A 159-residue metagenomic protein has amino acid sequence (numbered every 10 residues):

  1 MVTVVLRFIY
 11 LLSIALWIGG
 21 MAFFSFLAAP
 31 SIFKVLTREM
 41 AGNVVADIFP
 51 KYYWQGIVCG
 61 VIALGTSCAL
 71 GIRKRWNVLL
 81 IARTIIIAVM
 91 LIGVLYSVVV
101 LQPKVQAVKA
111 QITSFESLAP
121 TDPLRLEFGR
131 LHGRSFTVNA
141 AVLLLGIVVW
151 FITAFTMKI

Functional and structural regions predicted by a protein language model:
M1-I159: Polytopic transmembrane helical bundles with strong interfacial aromatic enrichment
